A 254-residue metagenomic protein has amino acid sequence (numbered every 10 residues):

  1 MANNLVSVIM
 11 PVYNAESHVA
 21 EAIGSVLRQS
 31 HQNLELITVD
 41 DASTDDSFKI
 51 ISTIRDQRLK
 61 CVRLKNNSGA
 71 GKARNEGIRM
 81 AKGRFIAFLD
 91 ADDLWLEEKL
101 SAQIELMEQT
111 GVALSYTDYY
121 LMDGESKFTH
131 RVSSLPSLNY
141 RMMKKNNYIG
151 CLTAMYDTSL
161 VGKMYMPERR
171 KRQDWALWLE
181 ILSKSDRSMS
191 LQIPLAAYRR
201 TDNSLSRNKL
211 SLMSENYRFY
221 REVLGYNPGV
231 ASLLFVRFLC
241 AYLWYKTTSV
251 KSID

Functional and structural regions predicted by a protein language model:
M1-L27: N-proximal low-complexity "stem/linker" segments adjacent to membrane-targeting elements
N3-V6, L27-T38, D46, Q57-K60: Short loop->beta transition adjacent to catalytic acidic/histidine clusters or analogous donor-positioning motifs
S17-A20, D45-T53, L94, E98: Acidic helix N-cap motif at the loop->helix transition within catalytic regions of sugar-transfer enzymes
S25, D40-K49, N66, D90: A conserved acidic beta->alpha catalytic loop
L64-A81, A102: Glycine-rich, basic loop-to-helix element that forms the pyrophosphate-binding segment of sugar-nucleotide handling
R79, V132-S211, E215, F219: Conserved nucleotide-sugar donor-binding catalytic segment
I86: Short aromatic/hydrophobic "clamp" motif used to bind/position activated sugar donors
E98-T129: Conserved donor NDP-sugar-binding/catalytic core segment of glycosyltransferases
